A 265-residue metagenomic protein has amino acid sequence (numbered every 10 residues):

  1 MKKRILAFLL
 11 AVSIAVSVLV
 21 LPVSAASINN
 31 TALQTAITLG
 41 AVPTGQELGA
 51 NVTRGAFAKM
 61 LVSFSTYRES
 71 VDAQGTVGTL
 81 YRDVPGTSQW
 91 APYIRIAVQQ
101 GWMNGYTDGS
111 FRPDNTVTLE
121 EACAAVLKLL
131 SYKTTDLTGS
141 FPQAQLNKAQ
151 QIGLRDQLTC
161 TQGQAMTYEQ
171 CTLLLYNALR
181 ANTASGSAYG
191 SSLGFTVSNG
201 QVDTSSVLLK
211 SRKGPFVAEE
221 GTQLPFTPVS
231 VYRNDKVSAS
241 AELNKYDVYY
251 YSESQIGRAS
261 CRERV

Functional and structural regions predicted by a protein language model:
K2-A58, V62-A91, Q100-E120, V126-A165 (+2 more regions): Feature responds to low-complexity, polar/acidic, surface-exposed segments characteristic of secreted/exported proteins
A97: N-terminal cofactor/phosphate-binding cores enriched in small/glycine residues, especially glycine-rich loops such as
E169: Surface-exposed binding/hinge segments that line and control ligand-binding clefts or catalytic entry sites
Y176: Conserved redox-cofactor binding core of oxidoreductases
D235-Y249: Short nucleic-acid-contacting surface segments enriched for D/E, G, S/T with interspersed K/R
D247-S254, R258-R264: Repeat-associated, polar segments at repeat-unit boundaries in modular proteins
